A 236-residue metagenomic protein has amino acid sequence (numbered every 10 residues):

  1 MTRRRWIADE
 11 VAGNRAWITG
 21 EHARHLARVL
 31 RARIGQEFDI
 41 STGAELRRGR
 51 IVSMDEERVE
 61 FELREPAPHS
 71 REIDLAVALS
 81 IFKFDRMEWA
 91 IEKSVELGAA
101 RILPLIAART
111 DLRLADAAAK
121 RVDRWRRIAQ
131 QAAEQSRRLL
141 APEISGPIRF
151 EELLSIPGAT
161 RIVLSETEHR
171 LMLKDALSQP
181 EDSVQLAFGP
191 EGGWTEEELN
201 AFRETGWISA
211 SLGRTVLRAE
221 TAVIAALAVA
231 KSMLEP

Functional and structural regions predicted by a protein language model:
M1-A67: N-terminal positively charged helical leader segments and presequences
N14, I34-Q36, E45-R47, E57-V59 (+5 more regions): A generic structural signal for short beta-strands and their flanking turns/coil linkers
A16-I18, E72-A76, D182-Q185, E204-L212: Glycine/charged-rich beta-loop-alpha catalytic/anionic-binding loops adjacent to active sites
L26, M87-A90, E198: Hydrophobic side chains in well-ordered alpha-helices
P68-I162: RNA substrate-binding interface of SAM-dependent RNA methyltransferases
G158-G193, E197-L199, W207-S211: Active-site/ligand-binding-proximal alpha/beta "capping" segment
E196-P236: Structured adenosyl-cofactor binding patch, chiefly the S-adenosyl-L-methionine
